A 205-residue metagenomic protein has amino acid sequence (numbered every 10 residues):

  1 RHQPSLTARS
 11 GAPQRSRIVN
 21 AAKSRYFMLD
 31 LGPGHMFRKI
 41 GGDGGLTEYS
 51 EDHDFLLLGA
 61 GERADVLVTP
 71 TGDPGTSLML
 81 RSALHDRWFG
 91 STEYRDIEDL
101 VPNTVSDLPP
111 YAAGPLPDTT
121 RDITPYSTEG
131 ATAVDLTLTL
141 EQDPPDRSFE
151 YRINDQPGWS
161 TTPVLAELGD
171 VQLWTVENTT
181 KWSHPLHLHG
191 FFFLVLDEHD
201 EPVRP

Functional and structural regions predicted by a protein language model:
R1-T119, H199-P205: Histidine- and aromatic-rich segments of cupredoxin/plastocyanin-like copper-binding domains
T7-S10, P117-D135, L165-G169: Surface beta-strand/loop "capping" patches
F37-D54, E98-L100, G130-P205: Active-site pocket scaffolds in enzymes
W88, V105-P109, T124-S127, L140-P144: Generic secondary-structure transition motif, activating predominantly at the C-termini of alpha-helices
E93, P110, P125, S148-E150: Intrinsically disordered, low-complexity N-terminal regions enriched in serine/proline/glycine with scattered basic
A112-I123, R152-Q156: Short intrinsically disordered coil segments
